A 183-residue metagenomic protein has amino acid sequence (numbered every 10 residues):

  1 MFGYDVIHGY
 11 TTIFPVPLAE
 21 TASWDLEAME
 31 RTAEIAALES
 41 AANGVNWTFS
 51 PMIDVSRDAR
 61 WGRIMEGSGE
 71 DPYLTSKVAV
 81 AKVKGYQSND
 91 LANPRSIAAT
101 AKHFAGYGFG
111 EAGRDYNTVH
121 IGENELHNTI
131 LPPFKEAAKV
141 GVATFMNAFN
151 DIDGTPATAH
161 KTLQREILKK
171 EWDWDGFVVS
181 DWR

Functional and structural regions predicted by a protein language model:
M1-R183: Glycoside hydrolase catalytic-domain context in secreted enzymes
